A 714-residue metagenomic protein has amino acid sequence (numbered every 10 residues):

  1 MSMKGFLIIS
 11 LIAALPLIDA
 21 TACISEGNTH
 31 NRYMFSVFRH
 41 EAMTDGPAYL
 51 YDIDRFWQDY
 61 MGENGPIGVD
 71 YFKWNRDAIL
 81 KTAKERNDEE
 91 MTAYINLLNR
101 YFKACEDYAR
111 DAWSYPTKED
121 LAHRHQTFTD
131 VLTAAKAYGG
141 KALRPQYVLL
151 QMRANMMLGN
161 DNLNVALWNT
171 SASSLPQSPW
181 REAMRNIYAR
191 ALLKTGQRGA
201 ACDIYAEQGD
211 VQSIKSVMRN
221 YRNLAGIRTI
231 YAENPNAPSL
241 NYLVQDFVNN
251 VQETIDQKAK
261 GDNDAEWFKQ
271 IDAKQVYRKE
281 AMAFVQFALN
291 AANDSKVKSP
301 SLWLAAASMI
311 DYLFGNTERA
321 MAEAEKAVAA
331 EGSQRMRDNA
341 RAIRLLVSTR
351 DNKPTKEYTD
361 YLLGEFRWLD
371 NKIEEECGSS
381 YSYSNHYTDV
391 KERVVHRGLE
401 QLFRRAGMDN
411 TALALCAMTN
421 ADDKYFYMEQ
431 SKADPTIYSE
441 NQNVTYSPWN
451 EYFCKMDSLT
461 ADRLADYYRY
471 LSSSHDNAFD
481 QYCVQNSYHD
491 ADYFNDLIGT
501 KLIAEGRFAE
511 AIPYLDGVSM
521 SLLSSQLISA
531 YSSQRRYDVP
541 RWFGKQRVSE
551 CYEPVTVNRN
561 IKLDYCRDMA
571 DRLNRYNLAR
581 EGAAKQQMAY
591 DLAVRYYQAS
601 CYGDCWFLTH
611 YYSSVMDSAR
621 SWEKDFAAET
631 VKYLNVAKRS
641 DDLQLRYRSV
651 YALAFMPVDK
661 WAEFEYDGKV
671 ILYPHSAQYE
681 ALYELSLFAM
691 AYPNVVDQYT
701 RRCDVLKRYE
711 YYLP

Functional and structural regions predicted by a protein language model:
M1-M3: N-terminal secretory signal peptides that target proteins for export/translocation
F6-L15: Sec-dependent N-terminal signal peptides
T21-A137, K141-R153, L158-P714: Extracytoplasmic/secretory-pathway proteins
